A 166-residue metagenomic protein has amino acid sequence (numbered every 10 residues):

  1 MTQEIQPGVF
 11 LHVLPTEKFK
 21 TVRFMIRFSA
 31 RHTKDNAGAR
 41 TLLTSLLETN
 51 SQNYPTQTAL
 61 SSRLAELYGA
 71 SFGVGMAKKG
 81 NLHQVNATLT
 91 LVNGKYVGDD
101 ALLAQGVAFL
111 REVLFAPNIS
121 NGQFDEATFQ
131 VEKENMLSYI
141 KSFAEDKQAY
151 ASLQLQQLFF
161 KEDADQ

Functional and structural regions predicted by a protein language model:
M1-V22: N- or domain-start disorder-to-order transition segments that initiate the globular core
L14, K20-H32, T58-E112, Q148-Q166: M16 family metallopeptidases and their MPP-like homologs
R40-E48: Active-site SXXK
N50-N53, G94-V97, A116-D125: Short, polar/flexible loop-turn hinges at active-site or ligand-entry regions and domain interfaces
A116-I140: Acidic/histidine-enriched alpha-helical segments
